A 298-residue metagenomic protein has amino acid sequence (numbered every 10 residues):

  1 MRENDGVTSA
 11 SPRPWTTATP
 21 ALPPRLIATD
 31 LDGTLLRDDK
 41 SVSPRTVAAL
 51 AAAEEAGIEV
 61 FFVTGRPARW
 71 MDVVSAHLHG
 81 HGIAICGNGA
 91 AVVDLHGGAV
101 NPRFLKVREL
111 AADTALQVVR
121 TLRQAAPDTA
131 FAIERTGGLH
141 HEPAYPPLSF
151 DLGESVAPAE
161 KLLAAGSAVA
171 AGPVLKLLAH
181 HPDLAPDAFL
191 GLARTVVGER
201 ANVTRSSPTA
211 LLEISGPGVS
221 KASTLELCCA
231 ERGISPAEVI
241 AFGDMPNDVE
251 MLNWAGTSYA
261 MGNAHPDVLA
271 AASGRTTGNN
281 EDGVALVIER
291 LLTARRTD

Functional and structural regions predicted by a protein language model:
T16-A18, L22-L26, S43, S215-D298: Mg2+-dependent phosphoryl-transfer enzymes with acidic/Ser/Thr/Gly-rich catalytic loops
P23-D39: Asp-based phosphoryl-transfer active-site loop
L31, G89, G243-M245: Active-site metal-binding loops of divalent metal-dependent hydrolases
G33, A53, T64, N88 (+4 more regions): Residue-level signal for inorganic ion chemistry
S41-L148: Active-site phosphate-binding/coordination module
L78-G80, G87-N88, V197-E199, W254-A255 (+1 more regions): Short, structured coil segments at secondary-structure junctions
A125-F242, P246-N247, M251: Conserved acidic, metal-coordinating active-site core of Asp-based, Mg2+-dependent phosphoryl-transfer enzymes
